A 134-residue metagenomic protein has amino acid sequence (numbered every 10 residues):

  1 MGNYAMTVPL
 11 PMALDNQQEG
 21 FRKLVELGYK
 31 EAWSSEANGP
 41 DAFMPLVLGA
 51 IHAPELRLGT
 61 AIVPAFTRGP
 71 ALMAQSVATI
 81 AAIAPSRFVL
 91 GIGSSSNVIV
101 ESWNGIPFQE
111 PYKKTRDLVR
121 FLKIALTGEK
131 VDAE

Functional and structural regions predicted by a protein language model:
M1-T60, F66: N-terminal beta1-alpha1-beta2 module of alpha/beta enzyme domains
G2, A74-E134: Internal, glycine-rich beta/alpha segment that forms the wall or movable "lid" of small-molecule/cofactor binding
T7, V63, E101, G105: Short, flexible active-site loop motifs that bind/organize anionic cofactors or intermediates
A37-N38, I62-A71, S94-V98: Acidic, glycine-rich active-site loops and adjacent beta-strand->loop/helix elements that engage anionic groups
M44, L48, L72-Q75, T79: Short amphipathic alpha-helical face segments that pack within enzyme cores and frequently flank/anchor catalytic
